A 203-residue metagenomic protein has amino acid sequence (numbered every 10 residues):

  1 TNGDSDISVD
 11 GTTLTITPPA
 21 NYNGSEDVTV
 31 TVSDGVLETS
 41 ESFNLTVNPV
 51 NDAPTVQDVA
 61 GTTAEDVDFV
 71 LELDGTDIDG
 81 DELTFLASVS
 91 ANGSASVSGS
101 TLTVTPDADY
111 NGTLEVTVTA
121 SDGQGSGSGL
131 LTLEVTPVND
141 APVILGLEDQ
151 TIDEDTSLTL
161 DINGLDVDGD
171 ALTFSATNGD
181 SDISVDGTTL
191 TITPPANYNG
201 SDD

Functional and structural regions predicted by a protein language model:
T1-D52, T62-A141, E148-D203: Acidic, turn/loop-rich segments in luminal/extracellular domains of secretory-pathway and cell-surface proteins
V56-D58, L145-G146: Short structured motifs
